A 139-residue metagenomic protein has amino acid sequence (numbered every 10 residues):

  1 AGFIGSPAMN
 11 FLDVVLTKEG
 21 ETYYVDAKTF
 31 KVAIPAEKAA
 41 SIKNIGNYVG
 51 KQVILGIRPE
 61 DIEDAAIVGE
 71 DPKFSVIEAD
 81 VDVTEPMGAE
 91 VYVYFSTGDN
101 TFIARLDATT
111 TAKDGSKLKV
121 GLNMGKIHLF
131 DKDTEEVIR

Functional and structural regions predicted by a protein language model:
A1-K31: Internal alpha/beta loop-helix hairpins
D13-V15, E78-D82: Residues located in well-ordered beta-strands
L16-E19, P86, S96, L122: Generic beta-strand structural signal
K18-T22, T84-V91, K132: Short, conserved beta-turn/loop elements at beta-strand boundaries and strand-helix junctions
T22-D80, T111-R139: Glycine/charge-rich catalytic "coupling/switch" loops of P-loop NTPases
Y24-K28, G56, Y92-G98, R105: Short, acidic/hydrophobic/Gly-rich beta-strand patch recurrent on exposed beta strands that often constitutes part
E63-I67, A89, A104: A short, acidic/glycine-rich surface segment
